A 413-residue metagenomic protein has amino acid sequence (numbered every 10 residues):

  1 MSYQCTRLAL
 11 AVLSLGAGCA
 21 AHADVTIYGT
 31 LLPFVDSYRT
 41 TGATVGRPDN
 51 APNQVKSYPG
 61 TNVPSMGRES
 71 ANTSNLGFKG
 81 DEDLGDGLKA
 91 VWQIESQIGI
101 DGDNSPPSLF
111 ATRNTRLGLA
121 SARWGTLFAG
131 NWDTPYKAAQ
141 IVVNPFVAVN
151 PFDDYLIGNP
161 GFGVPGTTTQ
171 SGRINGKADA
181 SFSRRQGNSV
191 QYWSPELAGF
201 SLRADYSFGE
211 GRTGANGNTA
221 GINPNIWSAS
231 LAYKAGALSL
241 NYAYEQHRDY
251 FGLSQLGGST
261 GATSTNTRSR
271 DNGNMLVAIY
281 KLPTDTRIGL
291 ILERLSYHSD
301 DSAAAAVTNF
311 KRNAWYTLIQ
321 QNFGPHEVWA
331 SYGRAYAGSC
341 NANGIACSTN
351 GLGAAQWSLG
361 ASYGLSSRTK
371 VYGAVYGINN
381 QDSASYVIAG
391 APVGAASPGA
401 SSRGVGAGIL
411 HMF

Functional and structural regions predicted by a protein language model:
G16-A20: N-terminal signal peptide c-region/cleavage motif recognized by signal peptidases
D24-S37, T61-G209, N223, L231-S239 (+1 more regions): Outer membrane beta-barrel
I27-P33, D86, A90-I94, L127 (+10 more regions): Transmembrane beta-strands of outer-membrane beta-barrel proteins
V35-A43, I98-N104, P135-A139, E210-G214 (+5 more regions): Gram-negative outer-membrane beta-barrel proteins
A71-N75, A111-N114, R185-G187, P224-I226 (+4 more regions): Transmembrane beta-barrel architecture of outer-membrane proteins
G77-K79, R116-L119, Q191-W193, S230-A232 (+4 more regions): Outer-membrane beta-barrel architecture
I222, W227-Y363, G377: Detector for outer-membrane/organellar transmembrane beta-barrel domains, recognizing the amphipathic beta-strand
S397-F413: Outer-membrane beta-barrel "beta-signal"
